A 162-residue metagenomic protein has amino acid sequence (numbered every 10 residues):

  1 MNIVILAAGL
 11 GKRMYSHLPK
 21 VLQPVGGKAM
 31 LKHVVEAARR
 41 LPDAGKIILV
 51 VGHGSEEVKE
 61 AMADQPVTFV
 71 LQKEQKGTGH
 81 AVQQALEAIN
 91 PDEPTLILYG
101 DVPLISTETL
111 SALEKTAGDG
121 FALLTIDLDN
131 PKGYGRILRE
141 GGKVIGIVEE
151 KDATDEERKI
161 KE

Functional and structural regions predicted by a protein language model:
M1-S16: N-terminal nucleotide-binding beta1-loop-alpha1 segment
N2, P24, K28-K115: Conserved N-terminal catalytic core of the sugar/cofactor nucleotidyltransferase
L6-A8, V50, I97-Y99, L123-D127 (+1 more regions): Short beta-strand segments
G9, K20, D101: Conserved G/P- and acidic residue-centered "switch" motifs that form tight phosphate/ATP-binding loops in soluble
L18, M62-Q65, E140: Short, structured coil segments at secondary-structure junctions
L18-P24: Short glycine-enriched, charge-decorated loop/helix-capping segments at active-site entrances that position
L22, F69, F121-L123: Conserved beta-strand scaffold positions in the cores of enzyme catalytic domains, especially in NTP/NDP-utilizing
I105-E162: Conserved core of the sugar-phosphate nucleotidyltransferase
